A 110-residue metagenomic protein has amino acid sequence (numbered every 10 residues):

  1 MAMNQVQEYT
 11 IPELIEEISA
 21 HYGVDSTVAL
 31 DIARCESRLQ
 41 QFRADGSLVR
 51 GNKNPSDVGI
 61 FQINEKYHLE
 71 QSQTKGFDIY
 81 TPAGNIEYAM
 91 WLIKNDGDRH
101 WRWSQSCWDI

Functional and structural regions predicted by a protein language model:
A2-I110: Catalytic glycan-binding domains that act on GlcNAc-containing polysaccharides
